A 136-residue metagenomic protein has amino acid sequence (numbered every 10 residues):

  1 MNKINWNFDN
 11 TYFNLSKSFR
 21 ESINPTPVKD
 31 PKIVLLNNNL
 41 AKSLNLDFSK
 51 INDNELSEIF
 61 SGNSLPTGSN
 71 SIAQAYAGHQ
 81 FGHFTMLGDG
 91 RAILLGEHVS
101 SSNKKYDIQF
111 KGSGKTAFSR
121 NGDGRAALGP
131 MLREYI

Functional and structural regions predicted by a protein language model:
M1, R20-S22, D47: Polar low-complexity intrinsically disordered regions
M1-L15: Charged, compositionally biased N-terminal leader segments and the immediate start of the first structured element
W6-N7, R20-S22, F81-M86: Intrinsically disordered, low-complexity segments enriched in polar/charged residues with Gly/Pro, especially when
Y12-S18, S22, V28-L40: N-terminal alpha-helical transmembrane segments of multi-pass membrane transport and channel/translocase proteins
D30-I33, N39-L56, S61-I136: Conserved ATP-binding subdomain of kinase catalytic cores across diverse folds
